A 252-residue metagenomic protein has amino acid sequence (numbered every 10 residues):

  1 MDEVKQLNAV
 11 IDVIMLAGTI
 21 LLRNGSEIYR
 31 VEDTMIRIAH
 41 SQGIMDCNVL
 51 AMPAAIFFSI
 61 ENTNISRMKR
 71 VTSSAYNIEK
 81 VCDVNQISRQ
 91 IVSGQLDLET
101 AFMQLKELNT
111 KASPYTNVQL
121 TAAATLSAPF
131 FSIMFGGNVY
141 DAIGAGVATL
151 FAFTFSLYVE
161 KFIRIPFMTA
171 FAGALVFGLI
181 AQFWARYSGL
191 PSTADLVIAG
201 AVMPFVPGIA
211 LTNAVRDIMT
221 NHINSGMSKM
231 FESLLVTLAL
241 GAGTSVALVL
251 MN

Functional and structural regions predicted by a protein language model:
M1-L96: Soluble N-terminal domains of membrane-associated systems
N24, I38, Q42, I87-G94 (+6 more regions): Change "in soluble alpha/beta enzymes" to "in soluble alpha/beta proteins
N77-L126: Hydrophobic alpha-helical segments and helix pairs
E99, D141, I209-N213: Short helix-terminus and kink motifs of transmembrane alpha helices, predominantly at the cytoplasmic interface
Q104-L108, A152-I163, A210-N224: C-terminal ends of transmembrane helices
P114-S188: Core alpha-helical transmembrane segments of integral membrane proteins
R186-N252: Generic detector of multi-pass transmembrane helix bundles and their immediately adjacent loops in polytopic membrane
